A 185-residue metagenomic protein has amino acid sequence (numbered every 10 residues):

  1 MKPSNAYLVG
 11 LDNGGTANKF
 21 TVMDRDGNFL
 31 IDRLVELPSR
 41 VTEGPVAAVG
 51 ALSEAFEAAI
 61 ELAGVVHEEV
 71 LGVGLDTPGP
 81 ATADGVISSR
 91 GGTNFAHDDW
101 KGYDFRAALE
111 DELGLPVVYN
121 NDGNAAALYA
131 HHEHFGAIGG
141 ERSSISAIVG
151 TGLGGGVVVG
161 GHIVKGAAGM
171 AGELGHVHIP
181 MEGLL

Functional and structural regions predicted by a protein language model:
P3-Y7, T21-R25, D32-V35, R40-P45 (+4 more regions): Glycine/GP-enriched mid-protein hinge/lid loop-to-helix segment characteristic of carbohydrate kinases
Y7-D12, G74: Short, hydrophobic/glycine-enriched beta-strand segments
N13-G15, T151: A generic beta-sheet turn/junction motif
T16, N28: Conserved Rossmann-like nucleotide-cofactor binding loop
F20, L75: Residue-level signal for inorganic ion chemistry
I31-E68, D98-W100: N-terminal phosphate-binding loop and adjacent alpha-helix
V46-G50, E69-V73, G79-S143: Glycine-rich phosphate-binding loop and adjoining helix at the ATP-binding site of ATP-dependent phosphoryl-transfer
P78-A81, G150-G152: Short glycine-rich anion-binding loops that position phosphate/pyrophosphate groups of nucleotides and phosphorylated
